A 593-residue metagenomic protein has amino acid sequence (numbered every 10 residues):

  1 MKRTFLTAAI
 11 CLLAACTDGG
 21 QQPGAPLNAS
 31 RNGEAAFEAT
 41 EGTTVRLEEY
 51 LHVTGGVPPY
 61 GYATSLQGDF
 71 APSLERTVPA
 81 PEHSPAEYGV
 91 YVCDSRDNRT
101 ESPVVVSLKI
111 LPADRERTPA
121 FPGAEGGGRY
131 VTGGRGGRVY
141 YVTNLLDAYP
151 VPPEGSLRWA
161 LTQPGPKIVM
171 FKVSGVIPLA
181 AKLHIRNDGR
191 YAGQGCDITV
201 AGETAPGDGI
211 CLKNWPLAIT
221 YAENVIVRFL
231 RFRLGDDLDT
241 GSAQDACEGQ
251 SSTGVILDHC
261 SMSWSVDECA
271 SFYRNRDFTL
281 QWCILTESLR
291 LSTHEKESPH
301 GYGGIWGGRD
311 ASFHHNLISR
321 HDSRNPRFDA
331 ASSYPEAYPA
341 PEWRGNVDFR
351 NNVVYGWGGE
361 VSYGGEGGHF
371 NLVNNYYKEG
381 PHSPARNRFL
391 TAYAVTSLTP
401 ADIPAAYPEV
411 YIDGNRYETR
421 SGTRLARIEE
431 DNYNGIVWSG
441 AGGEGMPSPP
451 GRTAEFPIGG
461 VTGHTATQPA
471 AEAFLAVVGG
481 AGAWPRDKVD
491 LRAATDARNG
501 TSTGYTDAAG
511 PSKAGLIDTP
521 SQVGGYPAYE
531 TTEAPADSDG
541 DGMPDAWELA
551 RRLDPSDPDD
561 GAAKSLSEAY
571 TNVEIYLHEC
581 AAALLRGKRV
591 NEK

Functional and structural regions predicted by a protein language model:
A15-A36, L111-R115: Bacterial Sec-dependent N-terminal signal peptides
T54-P58: Short glycine/proline-centered coil/turn motifs in the loop regions of extracellular beta-sandwich domains
P119-M170, D560: Acidic Gly/Asp/Thr-rich repetitive segments characteristic of extracellular carbohydrate-active and adhesion proteins
V139, P166-I168, S174-V176, K182 (+13 more regions): Detector for repetitive beta-architecture
I177-D310: Right-handed parallel beta-helix
R327, S332, E342-P520: Extracellular beta-rich repeat passengers
P520-K593: Extracellular calcium-associated, cysteine-rich motifs in secreted modular proteins
